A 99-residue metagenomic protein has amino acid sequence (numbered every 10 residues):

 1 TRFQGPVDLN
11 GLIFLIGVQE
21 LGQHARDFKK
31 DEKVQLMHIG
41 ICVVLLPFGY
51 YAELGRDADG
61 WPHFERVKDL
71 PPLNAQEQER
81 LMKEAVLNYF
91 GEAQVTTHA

Functional and structural regions predicted by a protein language model:
T1, H24-D31: Short secondary-structure capping micro-motifs at structural edges
T1-I13: An acidic intrinsically disordered interaction segment
F3, I16-Q19, V44-G49, A85-F90: Generic structural signal for hydrophobic core residues of well-folded globular domains
N10-Q23, L36-P47: Short, hydrophobic/amphipathic alpha-helical patches that form generic packing surfaces within helical domains
F28-Q78: Amphipathic protein-protein interaction modules
I41, T96-A99: Polar low-complexity intrinsically disordered regions
K68-T97: Helix-rich interaction surfaces within compact, conserved domain-sized segments that mediate assembly or partner
